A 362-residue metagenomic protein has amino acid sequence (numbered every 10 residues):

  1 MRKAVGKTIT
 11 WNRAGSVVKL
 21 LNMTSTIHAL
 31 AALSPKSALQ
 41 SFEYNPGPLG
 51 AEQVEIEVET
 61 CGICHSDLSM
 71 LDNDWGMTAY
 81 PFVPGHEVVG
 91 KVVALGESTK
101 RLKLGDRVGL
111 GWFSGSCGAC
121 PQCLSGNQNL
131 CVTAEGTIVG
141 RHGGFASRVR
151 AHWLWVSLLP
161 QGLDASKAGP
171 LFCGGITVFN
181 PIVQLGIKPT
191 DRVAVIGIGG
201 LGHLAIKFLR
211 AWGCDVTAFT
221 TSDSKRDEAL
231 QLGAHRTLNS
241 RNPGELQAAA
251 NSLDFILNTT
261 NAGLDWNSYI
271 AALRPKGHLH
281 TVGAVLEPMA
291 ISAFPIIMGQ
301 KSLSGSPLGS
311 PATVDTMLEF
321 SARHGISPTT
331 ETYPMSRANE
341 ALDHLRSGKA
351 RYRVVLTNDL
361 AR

Functional and structural regions predicted by a protein language model:
I9-V89, A151, T357-R362: Short N-terminal strand-loop motif that marks the start of NAD(P)H/FAD-dependent oxidoreductase cofactor-binding domains
K19-I27, P311-R362: C-terminal hydrophobic helical "lid"/dimerization subdomain of Rossmann-like NAD(P)H-dependent oxidoreductases
G47-C61, D74-P121, P160-L163: Glycine-rich beta-strand-centered segment in the early N-terminal region that forms part of a ligand/cofactor-binding
S116-I196: NAD(P)H dinucleotide-binding glycine-rich loop of Rossmann-like/cofactor-binding domains, especially the beta1-alpha1
R192-I198, R210-S268: Adenosine-nucleotide cofactor-binding segment
L273-R274: Helix-to-beta-strand junctions that scaffold the AdoMet/dcAdoMet cofactor pocket in Class I SAM-dependent enzymes
G277: Glycine-centered, small-residue-biased loops immediately flanking beta-strands in adenine/cofactor-binding cores
A284-G299, P311-M317: Rossmann-fold NAD(P)-binding glycine/threonine-rich loop
